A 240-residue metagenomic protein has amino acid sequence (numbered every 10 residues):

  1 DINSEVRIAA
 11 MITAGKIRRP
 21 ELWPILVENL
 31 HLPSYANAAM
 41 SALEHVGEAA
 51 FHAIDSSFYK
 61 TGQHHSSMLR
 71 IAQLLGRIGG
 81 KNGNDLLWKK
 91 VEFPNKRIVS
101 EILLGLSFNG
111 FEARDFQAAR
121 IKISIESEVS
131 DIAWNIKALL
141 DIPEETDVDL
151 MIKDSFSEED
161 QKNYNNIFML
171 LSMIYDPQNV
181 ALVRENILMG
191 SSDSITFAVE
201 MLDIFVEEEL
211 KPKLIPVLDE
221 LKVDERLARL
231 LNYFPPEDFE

Functional and structural regions predicted by a protein language model:
D1, R18-L30, E48-K60, G80-E92 (+4 more regions): Amphipathic alpha-helical scaffolding segments comprising HEAT/armadillo-like alpha-solenoid repeats
S4-E5, P20, L32-N37, E48 (+6 more regions): Alpha-helix N-cap/helix-start positions at coil->helix boundaries
T13-K16, A42-H45, L74-R77, L104-F108 (+3 more regions): Core register positions within helices of long alpha-helical scaffolds
L43-V46, D55-N84, W88, S107-N109 (+2 more regions): Long alpha-helical HEAT/HEAT-like repeat alpha-solenoid scaffolds in very large eukaryotic proteins, especially those
I71, K153-P177, F197, F234-E240: C-terminal accessory/binding modules appended to enzymatic or scaffolding proteins
N166, S172-T196, M201-I204: Non-catalytic interaction/regulatory modules that flank or connect domains
L218-F239: Alpha-helical adaptor scaffolds
